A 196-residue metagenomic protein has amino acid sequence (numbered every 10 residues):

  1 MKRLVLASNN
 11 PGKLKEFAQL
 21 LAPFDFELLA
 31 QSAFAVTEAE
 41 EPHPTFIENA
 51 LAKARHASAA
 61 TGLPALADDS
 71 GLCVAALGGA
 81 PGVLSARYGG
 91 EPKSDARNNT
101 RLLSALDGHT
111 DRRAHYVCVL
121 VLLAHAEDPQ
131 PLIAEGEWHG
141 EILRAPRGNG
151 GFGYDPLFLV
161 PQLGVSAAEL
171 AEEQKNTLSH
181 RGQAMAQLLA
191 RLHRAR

Functional and structural regions predicted by a protein language model:
K2-V5, P11-L29, A33-R196: Anionic-ligand binding patches
